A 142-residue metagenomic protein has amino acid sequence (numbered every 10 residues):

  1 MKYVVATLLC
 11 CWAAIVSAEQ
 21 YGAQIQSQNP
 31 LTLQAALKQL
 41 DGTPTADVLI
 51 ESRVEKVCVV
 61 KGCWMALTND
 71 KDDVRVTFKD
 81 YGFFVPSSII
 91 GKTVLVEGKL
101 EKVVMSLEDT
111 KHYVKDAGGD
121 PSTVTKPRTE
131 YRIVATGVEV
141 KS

Functional and structural regions predicted by a protein language model:
V4-W12: Sec-dependent N-terminal signal peptides
S17-S142: OB-fold and OB-like single-stranded nucleic-acid-recognition modules and their adjacent interaction interfaces
